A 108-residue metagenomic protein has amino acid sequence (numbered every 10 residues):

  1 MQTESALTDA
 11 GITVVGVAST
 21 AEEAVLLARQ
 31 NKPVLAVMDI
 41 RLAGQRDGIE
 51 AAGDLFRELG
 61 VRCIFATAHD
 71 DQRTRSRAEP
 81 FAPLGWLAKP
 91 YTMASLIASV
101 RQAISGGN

Functional and structural regions predicted by a protein language model:
M1-G16: Two-component/phosphorelay signaling modules centered on CheY-like receiver
E4, V17-L35: Acidic, metal-coordinating helix/loop segments flanking the phosphotransfer/catalytic sites of two-component signaling
T20-E23, R46-E50: Acidic catalytic/metal-coordinating carboxylates
D39-I40: Active-site residues of response regulator receiver
I49-V61: Short amphipathic alpha-helix used as the core "switch/output" element in two-component signaling
R73, Y91-R101, N108: C-terminal output helix
A78-L87: As written
